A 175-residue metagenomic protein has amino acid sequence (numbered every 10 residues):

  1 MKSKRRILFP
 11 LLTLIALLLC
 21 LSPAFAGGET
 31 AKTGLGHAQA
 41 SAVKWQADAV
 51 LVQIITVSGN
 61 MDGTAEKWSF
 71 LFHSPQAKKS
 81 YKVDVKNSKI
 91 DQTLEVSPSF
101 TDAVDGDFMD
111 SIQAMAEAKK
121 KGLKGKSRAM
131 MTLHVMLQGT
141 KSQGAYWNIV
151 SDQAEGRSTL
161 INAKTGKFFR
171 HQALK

Functional and structural regions predicted by a protein language model:
K2-R6, C20-K175: Long, terminal "pre-/pro-" and other extracytoplasmic accessory regions that lie outside the mature folded/catalytic
P10-C20: Bacterial N-terminal signal peptides
